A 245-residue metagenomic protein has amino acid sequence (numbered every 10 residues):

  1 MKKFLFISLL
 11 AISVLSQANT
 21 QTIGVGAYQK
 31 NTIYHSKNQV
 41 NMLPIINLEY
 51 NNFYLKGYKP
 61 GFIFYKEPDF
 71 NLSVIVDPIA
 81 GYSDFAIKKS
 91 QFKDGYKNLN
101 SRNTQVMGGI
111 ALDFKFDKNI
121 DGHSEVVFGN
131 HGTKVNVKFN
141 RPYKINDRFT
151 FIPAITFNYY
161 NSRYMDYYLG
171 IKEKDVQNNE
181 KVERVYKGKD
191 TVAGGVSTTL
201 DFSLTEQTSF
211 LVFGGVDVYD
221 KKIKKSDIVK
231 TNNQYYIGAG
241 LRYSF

Functional and structural regions predicted by a protein language model:
M1-T20: Cleavable N-terminal export/targeting peptides
A18-G61, N71, R163: Short glycine/proline- and aromatic-enriched beta-strand/turn motifs that initiate or cap beta-hairpins
A18-T20, Y50-F53, E67-N71, K115-D121 (+4 more regions): Strand-connecting loop/turn motifs
Y34-N38, E125, K225-I228: Short, solvent-exposed loop/turn segments at secondary-structure boundaries
M42-N51, V106-I110, T133-V137, F151-P153 (+2 more regions): Hydrophobic, lipid-facing positions within transmembrane beta-strands of outer-membrane proteins
E49, D77, P142, N158 (+2 more regions): Solvent-exposed residues in well-ordered beta-strands and their adjoining turns, especially edge/terminal strands
L55-N140, I145-I152, T156, S162-G188 (+2 more regions): Outer-membrane pore/translocation modules
D201-F245: Predominantly the C-terminal beta-signal and adjacent terminal strand-loop region of outer-membrane beta-barrel
